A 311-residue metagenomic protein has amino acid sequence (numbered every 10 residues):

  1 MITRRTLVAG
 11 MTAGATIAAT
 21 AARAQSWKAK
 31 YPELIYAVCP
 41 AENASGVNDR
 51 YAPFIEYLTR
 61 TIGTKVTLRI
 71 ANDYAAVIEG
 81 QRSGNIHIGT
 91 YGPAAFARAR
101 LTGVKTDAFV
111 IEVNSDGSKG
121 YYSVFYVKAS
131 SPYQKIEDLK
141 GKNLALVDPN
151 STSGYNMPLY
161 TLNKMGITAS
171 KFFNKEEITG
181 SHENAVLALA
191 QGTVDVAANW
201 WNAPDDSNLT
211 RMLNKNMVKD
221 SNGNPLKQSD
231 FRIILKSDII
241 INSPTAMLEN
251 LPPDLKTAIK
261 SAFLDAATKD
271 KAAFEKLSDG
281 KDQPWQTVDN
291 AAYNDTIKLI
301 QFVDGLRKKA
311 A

Functional and structural regions predicted by a protein language model:
T6-A24: N-terminal export signals
W27-A95: Extracytoplasmic small-molecule ligand-binding "clamshell" domains of the periplasmic binding protein/Venus flytrap
W27-P53, M247-A311: An extracytoplasmic/periplasmic, membrane-proximal ligand-sensing/linker region
I35-C39, S115-V124, K215-L251, T257 (+2 more regions): Periplasmic-binding protein-like
I70-Y74, G84-T102, I111-E112, A198-T210: Beta->alpha turn/N-cap motifs
Q81-R82, L139, L189-A190: Hydrophobic residues within well-ordered alpha-helices
V127-D148: Flexible hinge/capping segments at coil-to-helix
N143-A145, P149-P252: Pocket-lining segment of extracytoplasmic ligand-binding domains
